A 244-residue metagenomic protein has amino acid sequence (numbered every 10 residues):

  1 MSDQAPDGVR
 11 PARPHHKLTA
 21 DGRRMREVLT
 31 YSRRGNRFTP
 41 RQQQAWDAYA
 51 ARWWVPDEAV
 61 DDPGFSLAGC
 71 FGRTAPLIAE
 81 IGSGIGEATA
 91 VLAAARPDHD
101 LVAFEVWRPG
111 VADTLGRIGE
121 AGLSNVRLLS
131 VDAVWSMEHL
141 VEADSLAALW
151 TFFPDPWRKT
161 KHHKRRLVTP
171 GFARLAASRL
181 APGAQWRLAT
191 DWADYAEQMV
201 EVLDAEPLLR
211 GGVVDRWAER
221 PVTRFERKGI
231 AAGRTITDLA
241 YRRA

Functional and structural regions predicted by a protein language model:
S2-A79, E87-A94: S-adenosyl-L-methionine
D3, A196-A244: Class I S-adenosyl-L-methionine
I81, F104: Conserved beta-strand/loop positions that form the S-adenosyl-L-methionine
G84: Conserved glycine-rich SAM-binding loop
W107: Conserved SAM/SAH-binding beta-strand->alpha-helix loop
L115-D144: S-adenosyl-L-methionine
V168-P182: A short glycine-rich, Lys/Arg-flanked "PGG" loop and its adjoining helix->strand segment in the class I
P182-T190: Conserved beta-strand signature within the Rossmann-like core of class I S-adenosyl-L-methionine
